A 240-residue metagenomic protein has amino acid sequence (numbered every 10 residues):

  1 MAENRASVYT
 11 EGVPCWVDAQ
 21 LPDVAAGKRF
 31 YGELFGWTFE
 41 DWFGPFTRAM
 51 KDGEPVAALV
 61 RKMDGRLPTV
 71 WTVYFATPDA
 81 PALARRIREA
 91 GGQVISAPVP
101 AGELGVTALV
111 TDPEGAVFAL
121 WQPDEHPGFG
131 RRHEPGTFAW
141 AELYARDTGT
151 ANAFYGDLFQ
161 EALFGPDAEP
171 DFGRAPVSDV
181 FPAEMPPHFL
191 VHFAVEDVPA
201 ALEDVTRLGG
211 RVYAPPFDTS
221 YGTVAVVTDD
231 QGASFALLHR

Functional and structural regions predicted by a protein language model:
M1-Y9, G92-L143, G165-P176, V180-F181 (+1 more regions): Vicinal oxygen chelate
A2-P55, E89, V99-G105, L143-G173 (+2 more regions): Core segments of cupin and vicinal oxygen chelate
V13-P22, R48, K62-R86, V106-T111 (+3 more regions): Vicinal oxygen chelate
G27-K28, V56, A84, I95 (+6 more regions): Internal amphipathic alpha-helical segments of the cytochrome P450 catalytic fold
F43, P187, T219-Y221: Residues that act as N-cap/strand-start positions at coil-to-secondary-structure junctions
F43-R132: Active-site-adjacent scaffolding segments
H133-F138, T148-G149, L158, P186: Short gly/pro-enriched beta-turn/loop segments at secondary-structure junctions
